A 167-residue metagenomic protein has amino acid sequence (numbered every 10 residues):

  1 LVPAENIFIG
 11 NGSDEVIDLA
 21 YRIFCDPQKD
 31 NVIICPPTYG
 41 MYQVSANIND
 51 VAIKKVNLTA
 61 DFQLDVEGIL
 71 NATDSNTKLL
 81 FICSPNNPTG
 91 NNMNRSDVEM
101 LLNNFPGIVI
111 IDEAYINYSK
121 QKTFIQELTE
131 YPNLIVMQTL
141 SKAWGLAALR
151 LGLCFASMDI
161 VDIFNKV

Functional and structural regions predicted by a protein language model:
L1-N31, N49: Phosphate-binding glycine-rich loop
I7, V32, I53, V109 (+1 more regions): Hydrophobic/aromatic residues located in beta-strands of well-ordered beta-sheets within soluble catalytic
D30, K78, G107: Conserved acidic residues
P36, K55-A60, E113, Q138: Short beta->alpha connector loops at strand-helix junctions that form conserved, small/polar/Pro-enriched
N47, Q63-S75, P88-V109, E113-A143: Active-site pre-lysine segment of PLP-dependent enzymes
I53-N57, L79-P85, V109-D112: Short beta-strands and strand-loop turn motifs
T129-V167: Conserved core segment of the aminotransferase class I/II
